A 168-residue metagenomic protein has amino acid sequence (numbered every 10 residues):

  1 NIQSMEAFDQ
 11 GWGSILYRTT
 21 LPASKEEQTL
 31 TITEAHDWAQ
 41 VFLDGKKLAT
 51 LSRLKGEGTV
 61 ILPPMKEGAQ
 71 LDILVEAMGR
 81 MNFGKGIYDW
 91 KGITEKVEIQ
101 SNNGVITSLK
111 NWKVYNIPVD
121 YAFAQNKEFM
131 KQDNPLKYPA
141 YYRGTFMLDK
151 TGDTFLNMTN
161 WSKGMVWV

Functional and structural regions predicted by a protein language model:
N1-M5, M65-G164: An acidic-aromatic loop/edge-strand motif
I2-A7, L16, K25-E27, D37-G68 (+1 more regions): A cross-kingdom feature marking solvent-exposed beta-strand/loop segments within repeated, beta-rich binding/scaffold
E6-K25, L136, F146: Extracellular ectodomain segments of secreted/surface proteins
G11, T31, T50-S52, I61-P63 (+3 more regions): Generic marker of residues within folded, mature protein domains
I15-Y17, L21, A39-F42, L71-V75 (+2 more regions): Short, structured motif recognition centered on aromatic/hydrophobic residues
Y17, E34, L48, D89-G92: Non-catalytic terminal accessory/regulatory regions of metabolic enzymes
L21, L51-S52, Q125-N126: A short linear-motif detector with a strong N-terminal bias
E27-L43, F146-V168: Aromatic-lined ligand-binding clefts that engage carbohydrates, nucleic acids, or primary amines
